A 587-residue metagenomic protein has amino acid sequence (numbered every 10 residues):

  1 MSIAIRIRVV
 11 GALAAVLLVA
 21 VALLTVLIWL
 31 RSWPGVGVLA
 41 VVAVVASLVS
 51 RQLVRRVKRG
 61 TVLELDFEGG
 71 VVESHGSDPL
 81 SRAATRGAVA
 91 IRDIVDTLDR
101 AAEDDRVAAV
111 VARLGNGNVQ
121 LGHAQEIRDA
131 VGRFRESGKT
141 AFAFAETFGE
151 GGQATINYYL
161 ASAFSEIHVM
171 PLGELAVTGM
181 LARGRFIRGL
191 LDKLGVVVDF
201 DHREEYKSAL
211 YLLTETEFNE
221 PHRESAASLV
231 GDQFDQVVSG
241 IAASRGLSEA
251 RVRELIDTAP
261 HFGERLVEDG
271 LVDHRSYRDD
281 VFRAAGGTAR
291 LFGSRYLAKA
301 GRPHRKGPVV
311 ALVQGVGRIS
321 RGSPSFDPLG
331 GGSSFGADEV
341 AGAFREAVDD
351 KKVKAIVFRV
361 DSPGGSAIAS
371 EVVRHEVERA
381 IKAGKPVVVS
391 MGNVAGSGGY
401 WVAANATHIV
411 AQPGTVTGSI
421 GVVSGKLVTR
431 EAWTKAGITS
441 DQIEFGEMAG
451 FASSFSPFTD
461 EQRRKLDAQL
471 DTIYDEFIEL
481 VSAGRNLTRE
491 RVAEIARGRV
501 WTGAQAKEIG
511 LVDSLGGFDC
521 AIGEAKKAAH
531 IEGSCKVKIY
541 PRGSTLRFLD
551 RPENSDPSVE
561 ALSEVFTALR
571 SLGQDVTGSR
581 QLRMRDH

Functional and structural regions predicted by a protein language model:
S2-I5, G307-R345, D350-K352, Q469 (+1 more regions): Intrinsic disorder and flexible/low-complexity segments
S2-L18, T25-V62, E73-H75, V110 (+4 more regions): Flexible, low-complexity junctional segments that flank or bridge functional domains
A12-L13, V348, R359, K435 (+2 more regions): C-terminal recognition in membrane/secretory proteostasis and scaffolding
R56, T61-R185, R302-E431: Cleft-lining beta-strand/loop regions that shape enzyme active-site pockets
K139, G184, R188-A284, V387 (+2 more regions): Charged, glycine-interspersed solvent-exposed loop segments at helix/strand-loop junctions that cap or gate access
Q314-G317, V360-S362, M391-N393, A406 (+10 more regions): Active-site proximal loops enriched in glycine and acidic residues that flank catalytic Cys/His/Asp and coordinate
A367-V372, Q505-E508, R551-P552: Short glycine/threonine-rich loop-to-helix capping motif typified by GTGT followed within a few residues by an Asp-Pro
D519-P552: C-terminal intrinsically disordered, low-complexity extensions immediately downstream of enzyme catalytic cores
